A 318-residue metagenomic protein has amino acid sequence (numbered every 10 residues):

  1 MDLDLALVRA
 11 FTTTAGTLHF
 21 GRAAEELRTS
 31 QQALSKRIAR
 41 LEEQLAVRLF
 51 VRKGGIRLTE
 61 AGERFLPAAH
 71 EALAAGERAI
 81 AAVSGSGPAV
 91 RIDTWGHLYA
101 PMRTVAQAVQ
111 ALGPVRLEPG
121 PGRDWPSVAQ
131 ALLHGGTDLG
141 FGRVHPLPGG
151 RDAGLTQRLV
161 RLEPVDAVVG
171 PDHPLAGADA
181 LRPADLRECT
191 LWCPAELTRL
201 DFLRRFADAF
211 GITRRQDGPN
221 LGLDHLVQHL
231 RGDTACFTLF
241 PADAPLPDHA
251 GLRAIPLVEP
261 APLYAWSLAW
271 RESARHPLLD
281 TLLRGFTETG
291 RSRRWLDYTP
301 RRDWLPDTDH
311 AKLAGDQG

Functional and structural regions predicted by a protein language model:
M1, A242-A250, E259-G318: C-terminal effector-binding regulatory domain of bacterial HTH transcription factors
M1-R37, F65: N-terminal short secondary-structure element
D2, T104-V109, E118, G122-V169 (+1 more regions): Short beta-strand-centered segments that line the small-molecule binding cleft or hinge of alpha/beta clamshell
Q31-Q32, A74-A131, G142: N-terminal winged-helix
R40-E60: A short LG(V/I)-centered, amphipathic sequence patch enriched for acidic residue(s) preceding the LG motif
P101-M102, E188-R214, H276-D280, D297-Y298: Secondary-structure junction motif
D124-W125, L133-T137, P194-I255, H310-D316: Hydrophobic hinge/microswitch elements
G149-R158, E163, D224-P277: Beta-alpha-beta core module
